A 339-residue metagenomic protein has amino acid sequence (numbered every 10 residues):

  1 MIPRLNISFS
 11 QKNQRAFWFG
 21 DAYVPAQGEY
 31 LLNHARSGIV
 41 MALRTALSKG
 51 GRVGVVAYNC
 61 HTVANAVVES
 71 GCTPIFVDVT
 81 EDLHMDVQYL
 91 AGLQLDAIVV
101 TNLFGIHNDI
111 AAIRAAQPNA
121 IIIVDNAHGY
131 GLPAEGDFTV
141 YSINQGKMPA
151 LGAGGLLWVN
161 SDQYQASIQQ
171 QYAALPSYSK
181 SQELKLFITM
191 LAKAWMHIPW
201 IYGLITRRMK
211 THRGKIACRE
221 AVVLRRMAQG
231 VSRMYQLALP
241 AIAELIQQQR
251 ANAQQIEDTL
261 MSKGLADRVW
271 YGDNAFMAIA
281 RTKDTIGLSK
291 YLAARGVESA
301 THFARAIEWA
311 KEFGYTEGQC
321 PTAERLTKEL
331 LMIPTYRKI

Functional and structural regions predicted by a protein language model:
M1-F19, A120, M209-R225, P334: N-terminal "arm"/small-domain region of PLP-dependent enzymes with the aminotransferase-like
M1-K49, S70, A91, P240-E244: Conserved PLP-binding active-site segment in aminotransferase class I/II-type PLP enzymes
N6-S8, R225-I246, R250-E257, D267-A280: Conserved glycine-rich beta-strand-loop-beta hairpin in the small C-terminal domain of fold type I
A42-A91, L292: Conserved PLP-anchoring active-site segment centered on the Schiff-base-forming lysine
E81-Q170, M332: Active-site phosphate-binding strand-loop segment of PLP-dependent enzymes
S142, F276-K283, W309-Q319, T327-I339: Conserved PLP-binding active-site segment of the aspartate aminotransferase-like
P176-P240: Alpha-helical membrane-targeting segments
S179-L186, T285-C320, E329-L330: Conserved PLP cofactor-binding pocket of PLP-dependent enzymes
